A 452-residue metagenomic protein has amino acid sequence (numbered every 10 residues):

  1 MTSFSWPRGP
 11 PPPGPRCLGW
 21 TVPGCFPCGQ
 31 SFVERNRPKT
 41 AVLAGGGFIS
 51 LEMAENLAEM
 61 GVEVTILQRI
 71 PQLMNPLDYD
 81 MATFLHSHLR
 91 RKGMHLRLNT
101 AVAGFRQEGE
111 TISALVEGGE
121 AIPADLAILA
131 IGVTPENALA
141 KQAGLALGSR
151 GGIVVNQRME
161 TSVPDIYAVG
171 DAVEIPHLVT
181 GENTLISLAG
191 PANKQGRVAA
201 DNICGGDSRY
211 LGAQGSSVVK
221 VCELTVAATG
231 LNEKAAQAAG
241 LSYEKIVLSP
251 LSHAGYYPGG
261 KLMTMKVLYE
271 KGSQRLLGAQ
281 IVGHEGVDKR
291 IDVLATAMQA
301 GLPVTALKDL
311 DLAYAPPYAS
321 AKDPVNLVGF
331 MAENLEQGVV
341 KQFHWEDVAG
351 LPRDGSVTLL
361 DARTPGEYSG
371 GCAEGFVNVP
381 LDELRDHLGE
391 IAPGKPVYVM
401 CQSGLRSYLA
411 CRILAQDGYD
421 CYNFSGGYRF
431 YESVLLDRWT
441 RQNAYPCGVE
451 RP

Functional and structural regions predicted by a protein language model:
M1-G9, A44, I122-G132, G196 (+1 more regions): Short hydrophobic core segments
R8-V62, H95, S149, V155-Q157 (+2 more regions): Glycine-rich dinucleotide-binding loop and its adjacent helix/turn
P10-P12, F32, F48, D80 (+3 more regions): Residue-level detector of alpha-helix initiation sites
P23-P38, E120-D201, V293, A297: FAD-site-proximal beta/loop scaffold in flavoenzymes
F48-R106, S187-A192, R209-A235, V434 (+1 more regions): Rossmann-like dinucleotide-binding cores of NAD(P)H-dependent redox enzymes
M60-Q157, C447-P452: A Rossmann-like FAD-binding core segment of flavoenzymes
A172-E285, P316-S320, P324-G350, V357: Mid-to-C-terminal Rossmann-like scaffold of FAD/NAD(P)H-dependent oxidoreductases
T305-P316, S320-V357, P365-P396, Q402-P452: Rhodanese-like catalytic fold shared by cysteine-dependent sulfurtransferases and DSP/PTP-type phosphatases
